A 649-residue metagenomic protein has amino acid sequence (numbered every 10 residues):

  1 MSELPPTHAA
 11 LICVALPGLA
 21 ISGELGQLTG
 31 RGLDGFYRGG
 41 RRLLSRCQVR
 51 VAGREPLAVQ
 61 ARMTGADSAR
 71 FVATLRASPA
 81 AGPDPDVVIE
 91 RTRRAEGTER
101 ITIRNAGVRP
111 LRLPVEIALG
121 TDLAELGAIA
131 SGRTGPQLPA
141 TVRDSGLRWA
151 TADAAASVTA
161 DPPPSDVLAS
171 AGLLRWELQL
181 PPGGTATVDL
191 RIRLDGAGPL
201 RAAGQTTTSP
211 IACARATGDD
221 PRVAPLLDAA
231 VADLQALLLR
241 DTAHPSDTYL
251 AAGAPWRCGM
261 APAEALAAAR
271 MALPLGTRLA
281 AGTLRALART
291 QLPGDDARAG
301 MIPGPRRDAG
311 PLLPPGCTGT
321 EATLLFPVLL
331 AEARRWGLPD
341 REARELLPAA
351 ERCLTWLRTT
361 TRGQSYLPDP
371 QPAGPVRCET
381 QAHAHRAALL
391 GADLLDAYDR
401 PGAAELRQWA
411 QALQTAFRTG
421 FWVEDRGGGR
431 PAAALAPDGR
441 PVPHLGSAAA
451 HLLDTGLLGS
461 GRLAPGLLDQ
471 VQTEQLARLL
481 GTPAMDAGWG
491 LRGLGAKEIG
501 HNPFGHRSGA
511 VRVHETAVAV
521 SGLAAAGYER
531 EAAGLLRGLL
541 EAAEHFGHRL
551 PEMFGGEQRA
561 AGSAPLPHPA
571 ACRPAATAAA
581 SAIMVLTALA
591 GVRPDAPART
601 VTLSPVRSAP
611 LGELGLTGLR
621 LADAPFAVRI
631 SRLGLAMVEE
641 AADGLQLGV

Functional and structural regions predicted by a protein language model:
M1-D86, E96, D122-E125, R133-A154 (+5 more regions): An extended acidic
P85-V88, T248-W256, A309-L313, P370-C378 (+3 more regions): Active-site-adjacent structural elements in folded domains
E96-T98, N105-G259, D340-L347, E351-R358 (+5 more regions): Acidic/polar, glycine-enriched structural segments that form the non-catalytic walls/loops of the carbohydrate-binding
G218-V223, A272-L284, A333-E351, L395-Q411 (+3 more regions): Structural helix-adjacent loops and short alpha-helical linkers that scaffold large soluble proteins
R222-A229, L287-M301, A333-E379, Q408-A412 (+5 more regions): Active-site acid/base region of carbohydrate-active enzymes
R257-M260, L313-W336, G429-Q475, G505-G615 (+3 more regions): C-terminal capping/lid segments that line or modulate ligand- or cofactor-binding pockets
C258-S365, C378-Q381, V442, G446 (+4 more regions): Aromatic-rich carbohydrate-recognition surfaces in CAZymes
A350, Q381-L395: Extended, hydrophobic/aromatic-rich amphipathic alpha-helical segments that build helical scaffolds
